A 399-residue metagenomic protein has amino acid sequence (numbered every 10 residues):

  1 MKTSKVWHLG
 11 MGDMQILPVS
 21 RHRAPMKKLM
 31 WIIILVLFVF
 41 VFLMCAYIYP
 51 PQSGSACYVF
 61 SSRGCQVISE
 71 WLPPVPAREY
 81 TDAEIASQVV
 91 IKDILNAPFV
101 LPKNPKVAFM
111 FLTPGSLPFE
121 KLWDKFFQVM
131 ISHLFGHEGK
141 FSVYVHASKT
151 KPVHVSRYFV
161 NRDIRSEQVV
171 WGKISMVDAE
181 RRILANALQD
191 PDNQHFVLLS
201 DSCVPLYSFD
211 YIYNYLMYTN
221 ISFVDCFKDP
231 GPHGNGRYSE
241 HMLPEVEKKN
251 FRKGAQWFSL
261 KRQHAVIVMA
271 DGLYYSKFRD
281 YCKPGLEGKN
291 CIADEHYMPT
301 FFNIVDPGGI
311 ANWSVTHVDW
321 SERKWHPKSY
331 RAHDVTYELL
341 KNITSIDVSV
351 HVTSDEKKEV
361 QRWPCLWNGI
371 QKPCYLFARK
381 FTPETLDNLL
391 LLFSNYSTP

Functional and structural regions predicted by a protein language model:
K2-P399: ER/Golgi luminal nucleotide-sugar-dependent glycosyltransferases, focusing on the catalytic module
